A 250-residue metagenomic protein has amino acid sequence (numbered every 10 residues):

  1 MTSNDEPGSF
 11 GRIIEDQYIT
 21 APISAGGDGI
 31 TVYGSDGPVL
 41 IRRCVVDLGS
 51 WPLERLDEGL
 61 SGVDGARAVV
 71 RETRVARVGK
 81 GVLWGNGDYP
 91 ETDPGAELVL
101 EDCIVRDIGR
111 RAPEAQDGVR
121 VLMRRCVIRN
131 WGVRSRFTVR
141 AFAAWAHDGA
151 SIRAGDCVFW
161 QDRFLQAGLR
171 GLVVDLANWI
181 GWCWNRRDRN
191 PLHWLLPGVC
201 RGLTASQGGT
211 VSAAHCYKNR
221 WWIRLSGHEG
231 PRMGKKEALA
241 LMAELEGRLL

Functional and structural regions predicted by a protein language model:
M1-E6, I23-Y33, L48-V63, R77-D93 (+5 more regions): Extracellular beta-strand/beta-solenoid scaffold signature
F10-P22, D36-S50, R67-G79, D93-G109 (+5 more regions): Right-handed parallel beta-helix
V199-G202, A213, I223: Accessory DNA-engaging acidic/polar modules
K218-L225: Short aromatic-glycine-(Arg/Gly/Cys) micro-motifs in beta-strand/loop hairpins
S226-K236: A short, exposed loop/beta-hairpin motif centered on an aromatic-Gly-Thr core
G234-L249: A short, charged, amphipathic alpha-helix used as a generic interaction element across diverse proteins
